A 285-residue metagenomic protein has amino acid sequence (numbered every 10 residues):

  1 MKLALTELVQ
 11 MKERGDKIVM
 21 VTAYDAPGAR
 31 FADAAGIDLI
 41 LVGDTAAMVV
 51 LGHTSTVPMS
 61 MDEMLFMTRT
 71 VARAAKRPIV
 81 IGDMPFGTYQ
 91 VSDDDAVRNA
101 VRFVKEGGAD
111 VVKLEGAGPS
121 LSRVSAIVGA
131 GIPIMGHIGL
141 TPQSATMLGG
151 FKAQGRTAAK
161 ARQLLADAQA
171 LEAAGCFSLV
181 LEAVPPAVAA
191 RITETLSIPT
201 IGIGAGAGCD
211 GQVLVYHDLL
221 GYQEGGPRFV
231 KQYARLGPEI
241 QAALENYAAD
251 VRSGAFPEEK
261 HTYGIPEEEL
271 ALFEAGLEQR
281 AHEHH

Functional and structural regions predicted by a protein language model:
K2-A234, P238-E268, L272, G276-H285: Alpha/beta enzyme core
